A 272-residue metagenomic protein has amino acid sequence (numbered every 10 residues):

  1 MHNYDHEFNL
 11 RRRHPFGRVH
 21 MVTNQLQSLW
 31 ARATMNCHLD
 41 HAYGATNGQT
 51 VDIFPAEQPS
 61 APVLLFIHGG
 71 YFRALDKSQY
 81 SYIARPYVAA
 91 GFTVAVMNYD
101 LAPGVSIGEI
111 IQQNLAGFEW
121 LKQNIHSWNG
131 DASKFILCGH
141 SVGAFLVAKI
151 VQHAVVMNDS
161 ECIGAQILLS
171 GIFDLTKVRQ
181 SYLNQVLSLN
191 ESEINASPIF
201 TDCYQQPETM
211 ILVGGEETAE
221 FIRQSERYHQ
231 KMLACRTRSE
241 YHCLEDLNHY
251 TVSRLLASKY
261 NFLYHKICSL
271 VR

Functional and structural regions predicted by a protein language model:
M1-R272: Alpha/beta-hydrolase superfamily serine-hydrolase fold, recognizing
